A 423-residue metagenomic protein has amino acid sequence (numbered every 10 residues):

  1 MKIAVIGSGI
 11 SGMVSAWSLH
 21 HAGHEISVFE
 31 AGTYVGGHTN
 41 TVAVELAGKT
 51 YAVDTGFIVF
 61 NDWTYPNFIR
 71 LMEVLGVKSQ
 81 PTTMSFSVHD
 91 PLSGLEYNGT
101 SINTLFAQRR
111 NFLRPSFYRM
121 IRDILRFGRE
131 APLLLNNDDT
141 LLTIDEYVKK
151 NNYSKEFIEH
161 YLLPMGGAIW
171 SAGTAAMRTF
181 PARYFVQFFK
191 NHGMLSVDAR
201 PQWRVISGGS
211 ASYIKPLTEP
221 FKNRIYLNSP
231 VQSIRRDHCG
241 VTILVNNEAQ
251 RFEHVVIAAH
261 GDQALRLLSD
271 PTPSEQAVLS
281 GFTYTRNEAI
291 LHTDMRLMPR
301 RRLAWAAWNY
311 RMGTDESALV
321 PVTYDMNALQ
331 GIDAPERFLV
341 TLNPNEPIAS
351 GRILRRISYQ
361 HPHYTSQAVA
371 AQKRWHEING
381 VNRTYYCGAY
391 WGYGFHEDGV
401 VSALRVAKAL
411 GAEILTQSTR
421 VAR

Functional and structural regions predicted by a protein language model:
K2-V28: N-terminal Rossmann-like FAD-binding beta1-loop-alpha1 element of flavoenzymes
S11, Y34, D262: Conserved Rossmann-like nucleotide-cofactor binding loop
H20-E45: Glycine-rich FAD pyrophosphate-binding loop
A22, P230-P362: Mid-domain catalytic core of redox enzymes that form a hydrophobic substrate pocket/lid adjacent to a catalytic redox
V42-F68: N-terminal glycine-rich dinucleotide-binding loop that anchors FAD/FMN and/or NAD(P) in oxidoreductases
A43, T100-S101, S317-R423: Conserved flavin/dinucleotide-binding core of flavoenzymes
D62-A182, V186: Mobile amphipathic helical/loop "lid" adjacent to a hydrophobic cofactor/ligand pocket
V186-V245: Helical element adjacent to the flavin cofactor pocket in flavoenzyme catalytic cores
